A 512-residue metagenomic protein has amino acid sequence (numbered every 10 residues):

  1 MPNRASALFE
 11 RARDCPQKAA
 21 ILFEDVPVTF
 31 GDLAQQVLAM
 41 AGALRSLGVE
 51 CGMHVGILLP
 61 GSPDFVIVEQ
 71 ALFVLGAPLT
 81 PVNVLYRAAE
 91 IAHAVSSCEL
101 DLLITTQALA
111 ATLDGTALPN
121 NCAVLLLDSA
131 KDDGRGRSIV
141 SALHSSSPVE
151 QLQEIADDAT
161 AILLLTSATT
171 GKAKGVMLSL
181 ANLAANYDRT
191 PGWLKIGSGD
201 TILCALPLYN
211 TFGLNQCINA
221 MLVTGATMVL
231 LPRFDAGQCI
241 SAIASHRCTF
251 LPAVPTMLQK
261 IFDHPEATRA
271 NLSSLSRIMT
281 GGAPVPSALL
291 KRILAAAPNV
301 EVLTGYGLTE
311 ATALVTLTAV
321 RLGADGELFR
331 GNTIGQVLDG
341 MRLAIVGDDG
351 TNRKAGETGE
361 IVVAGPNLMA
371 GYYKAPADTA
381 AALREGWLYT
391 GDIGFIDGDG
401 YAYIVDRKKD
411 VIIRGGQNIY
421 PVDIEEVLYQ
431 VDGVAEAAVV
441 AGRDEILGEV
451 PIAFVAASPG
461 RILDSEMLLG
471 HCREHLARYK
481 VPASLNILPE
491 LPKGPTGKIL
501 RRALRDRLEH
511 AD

Functional and structural regions predicted by a protein language model:
F9, Q17-Q70, R87-A92, S96 (+1 more regions): Conserved AMP-binding/adenylate-forming core of the ANL superfamily
Q17, K131, S145-L165, K172 (+2 more regions): Conserved pre-ATP/AMP-binding loop-to-beta segment of ANL
T29-G31, A161-A185: Conserved AMP-binding A3 loop
A34-M40, V176-G197, A205-N215, L258-Q259: Conserved structural elements of the adenylate-forming
Y86, L103, L251, E360 (+7 more regions): AMP-binding/adenylate-forming catalytic core of the ANL superfamily
A108-D157, H264: ANL superfamily adenylate-forming
A184-T201, T211-T249, H264: Conserved AMP-binding/adenylation subdomain of ANL enzymes
C248-A253, D263-F329, R342: Gly/Ser/Thr-rich phosphate-binding loop
